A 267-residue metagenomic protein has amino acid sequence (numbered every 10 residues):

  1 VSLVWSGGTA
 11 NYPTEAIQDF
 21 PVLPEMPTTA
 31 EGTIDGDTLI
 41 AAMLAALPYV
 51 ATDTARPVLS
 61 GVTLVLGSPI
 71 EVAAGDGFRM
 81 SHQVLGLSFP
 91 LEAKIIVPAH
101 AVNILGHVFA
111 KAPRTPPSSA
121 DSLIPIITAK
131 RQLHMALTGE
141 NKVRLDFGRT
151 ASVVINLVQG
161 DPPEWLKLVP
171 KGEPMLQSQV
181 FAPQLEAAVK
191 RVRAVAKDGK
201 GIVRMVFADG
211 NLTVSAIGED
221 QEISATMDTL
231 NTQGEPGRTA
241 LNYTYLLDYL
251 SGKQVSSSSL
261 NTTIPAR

Functional and structural regions predicted by a protein language model:
V1-R267: Structural preference for solvent-exposed beta-strand-turn elements and adjacent flexible terminal/loop segments within
